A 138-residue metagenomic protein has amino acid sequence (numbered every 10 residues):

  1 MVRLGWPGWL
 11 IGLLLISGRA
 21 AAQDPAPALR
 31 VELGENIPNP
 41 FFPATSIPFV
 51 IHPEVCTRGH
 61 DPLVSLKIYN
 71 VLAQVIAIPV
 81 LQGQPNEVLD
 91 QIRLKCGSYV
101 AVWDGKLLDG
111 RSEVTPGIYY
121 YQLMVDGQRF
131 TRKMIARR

Functional and structural regions predicted by a protein language model:
V2-G8, L13-A28: Short, compositionally biased serine/threonine- and acidic-rich segments at solvent-exposed termini, linkers, or domain
A20-P25, E32-G34, R111-S112, P116-R138: C-terminal tail/sorting-segment detector
Q23-I37, F41-K67, Q82: Glycine-centered coil/turn sites that cap beta-strands in beta-rich domains
N36-N39, F49, A73, W103 (+2 more regions): Terminal processing/anchoring signals of secreted or surface-associated proteins and related intramolecular
I51-P53, G105, V125, A136: Hydrophobic beta-strand positions in extracellular immunoglobulin-like domains
V64-L66, V102, K133: Conserved beta-strand and immediately adjacent loop positions that scaffold enzyme active sites
L66-N70, L123: Conserved aromatic beta-strand anchor motif in extracellular beta-sandwich/beta-rich domains
L72-V114, D126-F130: Glycine-centered tight-turn motifs at strand-turn-strand junctions
